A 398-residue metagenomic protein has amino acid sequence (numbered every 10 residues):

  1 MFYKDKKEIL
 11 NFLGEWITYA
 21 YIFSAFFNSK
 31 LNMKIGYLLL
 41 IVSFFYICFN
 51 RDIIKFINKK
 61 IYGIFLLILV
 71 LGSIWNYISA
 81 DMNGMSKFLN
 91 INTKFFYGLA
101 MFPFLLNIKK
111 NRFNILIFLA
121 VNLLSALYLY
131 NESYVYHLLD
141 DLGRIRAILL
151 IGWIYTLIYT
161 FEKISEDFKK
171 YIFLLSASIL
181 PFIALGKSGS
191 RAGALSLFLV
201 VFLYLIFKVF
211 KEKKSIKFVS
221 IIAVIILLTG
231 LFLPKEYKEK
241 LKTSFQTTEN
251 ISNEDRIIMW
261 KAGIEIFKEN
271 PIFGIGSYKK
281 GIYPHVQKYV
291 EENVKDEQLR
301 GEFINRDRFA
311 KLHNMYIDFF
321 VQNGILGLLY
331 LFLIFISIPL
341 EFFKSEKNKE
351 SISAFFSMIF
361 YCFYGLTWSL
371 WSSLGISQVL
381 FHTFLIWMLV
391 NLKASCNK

Functional and structural regions predicted by a protein language model:
M1-I74, I78-S86, L106-R112, Y159-I172 (+2 more regions): Transmembrane signal-anchor hairpin modules in multi-pass inner-membrane enzymes, especially those that act on
K30-F49, L89-F102, I145-Y155, A194-F202 (+3 more regions): Membrane-embedded alpha-helical segments of multi-pass membrane proteins, especially the transmembrane helices
L40-F44, L331-I334, A354-L366, L370-K398: Transmembrane alpha-helices of multi-pass inner-membrane enzymes
I47-R51, F198-S220: Perimembrane helix-loop-helix junctions
Y97-Y136, D140-F210, L231-F232, I359 (+1 more regions): Alpha-helical transmembrane segments of multi-pass inner-membrane proteins
I183, K187-S188, K208-T248, K261-E269 (+1 more regions): A membrane-periplasm/extracellular boundary helix in multi-pass inner-membrane enzymes that assemble envelope glycans
N250-E254, I258-K261, I275-N323: Long extracytoplasmic/lumenal interhelical loops at the membrane interface of multi-pass membrane proteins
Q322-F360: Hydrophobic transmembrane alpha-helices and their immediate junctions
